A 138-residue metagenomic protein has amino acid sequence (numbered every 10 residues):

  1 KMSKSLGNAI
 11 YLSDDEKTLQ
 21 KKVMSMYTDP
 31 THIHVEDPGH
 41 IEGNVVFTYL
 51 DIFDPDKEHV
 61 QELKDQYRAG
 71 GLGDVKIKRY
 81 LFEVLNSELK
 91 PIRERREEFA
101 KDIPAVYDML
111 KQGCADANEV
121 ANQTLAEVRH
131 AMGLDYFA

Functional and structural regions predicted by a protein language model:
K1-A138: Conserved nucleotide- and phosphate/pyrophosphate-binding catalytic cores in adenylate/nucleotidyl-handling enzymes
